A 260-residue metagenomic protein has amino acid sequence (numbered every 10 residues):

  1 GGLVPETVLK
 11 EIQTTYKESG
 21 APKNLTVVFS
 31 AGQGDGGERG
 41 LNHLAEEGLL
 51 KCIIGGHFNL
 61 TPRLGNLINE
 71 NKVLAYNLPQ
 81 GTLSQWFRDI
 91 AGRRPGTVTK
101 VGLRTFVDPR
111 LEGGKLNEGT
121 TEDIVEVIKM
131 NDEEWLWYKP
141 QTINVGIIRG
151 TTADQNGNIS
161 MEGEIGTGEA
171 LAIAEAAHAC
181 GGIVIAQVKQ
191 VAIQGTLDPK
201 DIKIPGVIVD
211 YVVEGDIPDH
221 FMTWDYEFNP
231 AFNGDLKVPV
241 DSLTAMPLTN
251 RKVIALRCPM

Functional and structural regions predicted by a protein language model:
G1-M260: Conserved alpha/beta enzyme-core scaffold
